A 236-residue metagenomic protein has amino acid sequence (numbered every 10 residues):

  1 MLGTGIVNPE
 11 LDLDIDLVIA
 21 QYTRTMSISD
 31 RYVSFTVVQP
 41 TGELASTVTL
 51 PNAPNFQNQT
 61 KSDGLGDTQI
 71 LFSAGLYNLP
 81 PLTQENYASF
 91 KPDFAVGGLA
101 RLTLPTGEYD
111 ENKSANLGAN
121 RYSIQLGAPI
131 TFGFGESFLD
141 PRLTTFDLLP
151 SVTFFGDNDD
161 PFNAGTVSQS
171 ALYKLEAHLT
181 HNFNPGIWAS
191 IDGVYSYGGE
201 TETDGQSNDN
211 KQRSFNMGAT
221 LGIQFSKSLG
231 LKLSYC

Functional and structural regions predicted by a protein language model:
M1-L17, F56-N58, E111-N116: Surface-exposed strand-loop-strand hairpins of Gram-negative outer-membrane beta-barrel proteins
D12-V18, D63-I70, P92-F94, G118-I124 (+2 more regions): Residues that define the transmembrane beta-barrel architecture of outer-membrane proteins
A20-R24, I70-L76, A100, L126-F132 (+4 more regions): Residues on the lipid-exposed face of transmembrane beta-strands in outer-membrane beta-barrel proteins
T25-V33, N78-A95, G135-T144, G186 (+1 more regions): Short loop/turn motifs that connect adjacent beta-strands in outer-membrane beta-barrel proteins
V33-V37, I70, F94-A100, T144-P150 (+3 more regions): Transmembrane beta-strands of outer-membrane beta-barrel proteins
Q39-A45, L76, L102-E108, F132-F134 (+3 more regions): Transmembrane beta-strands of outer-membrane beta-barrel pores
G64-Y122: Hydrophobic alpha-helical segments and helix pairs
N158-C236: Outer membrane beta-barrel transmembrane domains
